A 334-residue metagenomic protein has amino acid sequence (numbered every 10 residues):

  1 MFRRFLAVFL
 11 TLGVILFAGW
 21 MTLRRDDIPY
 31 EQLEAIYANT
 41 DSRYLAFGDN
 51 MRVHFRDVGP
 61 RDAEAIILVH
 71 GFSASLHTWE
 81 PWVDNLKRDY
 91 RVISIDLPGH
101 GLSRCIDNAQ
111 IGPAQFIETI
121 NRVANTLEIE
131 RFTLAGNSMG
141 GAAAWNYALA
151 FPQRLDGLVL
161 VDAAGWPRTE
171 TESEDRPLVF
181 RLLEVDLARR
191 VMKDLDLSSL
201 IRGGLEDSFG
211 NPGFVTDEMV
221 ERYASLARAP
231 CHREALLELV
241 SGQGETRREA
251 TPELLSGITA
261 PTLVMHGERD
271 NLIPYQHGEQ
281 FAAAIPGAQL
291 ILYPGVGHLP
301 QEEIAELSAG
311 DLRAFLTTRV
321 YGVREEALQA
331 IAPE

Functional and structural regions predicted by a protein language model:
M1-E64, D89-Y90, E130, L316-E334: Alpha/beta-hydrolase fold catalytic core
R25, Q32-L33, T171-S173, M192-L254: Conserved alpha/beta-hydrolase catalytic His-Asp/Glu region
G48-D49, R56-V58, S94-M139, G310: Active-site loop/oxyanion-hole signature of alpha/beta-hydrolase fold enzymes
V58-L102: Conserved HGGG/HGGXW glycine-rich cap/lid loop of the alpha/beta-hydrolase fold
E130-E172: Conserved hydrolase catalytic core segment
I258, V264-H266: Short beta-strand/loop motif that positions the catalytic acidic residue of the alpha/beta-hydrolase fold
R269-I273: Acidic catalytic loop of the alpha/beta-hydrolase fold
G287-E334: Catalytic active-site module of serine/aspartate enzymes centered on a nucleophile-bearing elbow/loop
